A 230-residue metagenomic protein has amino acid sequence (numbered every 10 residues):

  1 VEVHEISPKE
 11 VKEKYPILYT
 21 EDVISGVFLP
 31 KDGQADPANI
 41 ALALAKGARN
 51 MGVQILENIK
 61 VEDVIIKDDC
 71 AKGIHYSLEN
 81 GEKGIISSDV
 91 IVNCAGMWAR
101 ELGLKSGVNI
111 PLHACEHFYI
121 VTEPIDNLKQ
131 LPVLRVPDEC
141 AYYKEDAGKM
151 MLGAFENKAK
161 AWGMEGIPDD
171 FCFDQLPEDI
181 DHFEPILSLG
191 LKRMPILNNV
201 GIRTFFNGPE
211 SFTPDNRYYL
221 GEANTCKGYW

Functional and structural regions predicted by a protein language model:
V1-K14, D138-Y143, A147-K149, P177: Dinucleotide-binding Rossmann-like beta1-alpha1 core, especially the glycine-rich loop that anchors the ADP
E5, K12-M51, K72-H75, G166-D174 (+1 more regions): Helix-loop-beta segment of a Rossmann-like dinucleotide-binding subdomain
S7, E57-I59, T204: Short loop/edge segments at beta-strand edges and connector loops that shape dinucleotide/nucleotide cofactor-binding
V27-V90, C94, W98: Helical element adjacent to the flavin cofactor pocket in flavoenzyme catalytic cores
G81-Q130: Central helical "cap/lid" subdomain
I110-A114, L131-R135, A141, G201 (+1 more regions): Short Gly/Pro-enriched turn/cap motifs at secondary-structure boundaries
I125-E156: Conserved FAD-binding catalytic core of PHBH/FMO-like flavoproteins
D169, D174-W230: C-terminal catalytic lobe of FAD-dependent flavoproteins
